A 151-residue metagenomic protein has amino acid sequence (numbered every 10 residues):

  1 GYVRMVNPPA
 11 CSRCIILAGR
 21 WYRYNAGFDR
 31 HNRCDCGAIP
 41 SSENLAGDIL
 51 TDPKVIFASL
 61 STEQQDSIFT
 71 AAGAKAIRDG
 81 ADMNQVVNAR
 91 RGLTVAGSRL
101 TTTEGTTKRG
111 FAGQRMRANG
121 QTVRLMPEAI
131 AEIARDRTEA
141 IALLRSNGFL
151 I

Functional and structural regions predicted by a protein language model:
G1-I151: Activation/maturation switch segments at domain boundaries
